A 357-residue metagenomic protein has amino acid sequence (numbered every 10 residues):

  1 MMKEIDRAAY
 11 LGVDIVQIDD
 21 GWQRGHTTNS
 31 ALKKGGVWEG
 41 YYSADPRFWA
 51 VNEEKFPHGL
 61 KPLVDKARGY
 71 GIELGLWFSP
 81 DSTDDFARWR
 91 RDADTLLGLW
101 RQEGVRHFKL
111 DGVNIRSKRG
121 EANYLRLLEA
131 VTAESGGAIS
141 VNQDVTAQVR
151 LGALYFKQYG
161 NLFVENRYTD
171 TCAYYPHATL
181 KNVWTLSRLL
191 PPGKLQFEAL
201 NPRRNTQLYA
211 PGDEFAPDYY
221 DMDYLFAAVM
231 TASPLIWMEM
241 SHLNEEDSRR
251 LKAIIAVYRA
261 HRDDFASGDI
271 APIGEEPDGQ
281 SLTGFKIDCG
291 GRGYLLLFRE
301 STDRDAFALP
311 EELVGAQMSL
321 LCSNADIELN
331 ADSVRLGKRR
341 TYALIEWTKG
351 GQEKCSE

Functional and structural regions predicted by a protein language model:
M1-W89, L235-I236, L243-E246, R250 (+5 more regions): Conserved structural scaffold segments of CAZyme catalytic domains across common CAZy folds
Q17-L208, F215, Y219: Aromatic- and carboxylate-enriched substrate-binding clefts and catalytic-loop regions of carbohydrate-active enzymes
L128-K338, A343-Q352: Active-site-proximal substrate-binding groove within the catalytic cores of carbohydrate-active enzymes
E357: Histidine-acidic metal/acid-base catalytic patches
